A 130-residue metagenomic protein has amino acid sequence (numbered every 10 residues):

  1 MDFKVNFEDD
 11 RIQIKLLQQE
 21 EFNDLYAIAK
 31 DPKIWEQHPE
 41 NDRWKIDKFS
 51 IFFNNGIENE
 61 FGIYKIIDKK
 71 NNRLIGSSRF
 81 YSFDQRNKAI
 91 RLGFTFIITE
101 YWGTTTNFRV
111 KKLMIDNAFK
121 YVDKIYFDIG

Functional and structural regions predicted by a protein language model:
M1-T104, D116-N117: GNAT-family acyltransferases
N107: Short, conserved glycine- and acidic-residue-centered signature motifs in active-site or ligand-binding loops
K120-I129: Conserved GNAT acetyl-CoA-binding A-motif
